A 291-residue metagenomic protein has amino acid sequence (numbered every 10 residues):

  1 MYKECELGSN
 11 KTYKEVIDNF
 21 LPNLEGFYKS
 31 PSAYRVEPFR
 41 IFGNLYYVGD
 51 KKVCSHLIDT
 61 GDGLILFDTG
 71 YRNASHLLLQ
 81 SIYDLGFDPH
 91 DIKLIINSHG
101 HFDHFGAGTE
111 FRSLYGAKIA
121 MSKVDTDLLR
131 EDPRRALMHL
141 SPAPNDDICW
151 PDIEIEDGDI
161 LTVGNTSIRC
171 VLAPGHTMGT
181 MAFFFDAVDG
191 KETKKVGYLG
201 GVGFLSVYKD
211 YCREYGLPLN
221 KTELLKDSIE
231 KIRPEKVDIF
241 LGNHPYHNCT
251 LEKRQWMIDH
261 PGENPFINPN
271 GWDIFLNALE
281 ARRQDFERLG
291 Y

Functional and structural regions predicted by a protein language model:
M1-R35, L276-L289: N-terminal pre-domain segments of enzymes
L7-G8, L45, N73-H76, Y83-I160 (+2 more regions): Active-site HxH/HxHxD metal-binding segment of metal-dependent hydrolases
P22-G26, R35, R40-F42, K123-T177 (+1 more regions): Metallo-beta-lactamase
P31-L85, P89, A182-F204: Conserved beta-strand hairpin/beta-sheet module of binuclear metal-dependent hydrolase folds, prominently
N44, I58, D68, L78 (+7 more regions): Divalent metal-coordination and catalytic microenvironments
Y47, L57, I65-F67, K93-N97 (+6 more regions): Structural recognition of the beta-strand scaffold that forms the well-ordered cores of secreted hydrolase catalytic
Y71-N73, I160-T162, S167-M257, N270: Metallo-beta-lactamase
N248-Y291: Binuclear metal-ion centers of metallo-dependent hydrolases, dominated by the metallo-beta-lactamase
